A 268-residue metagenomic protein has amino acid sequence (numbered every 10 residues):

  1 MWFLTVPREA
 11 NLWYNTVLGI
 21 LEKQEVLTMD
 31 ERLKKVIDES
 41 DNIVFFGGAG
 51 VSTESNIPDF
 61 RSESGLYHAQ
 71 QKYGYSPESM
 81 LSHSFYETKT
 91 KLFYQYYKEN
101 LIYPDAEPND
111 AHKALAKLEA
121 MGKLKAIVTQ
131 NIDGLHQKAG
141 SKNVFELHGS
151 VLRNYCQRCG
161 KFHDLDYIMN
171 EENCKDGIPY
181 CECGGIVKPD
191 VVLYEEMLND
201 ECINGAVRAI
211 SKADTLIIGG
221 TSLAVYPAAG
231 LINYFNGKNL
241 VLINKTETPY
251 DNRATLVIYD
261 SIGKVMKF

Functional and structural regions predicted by a protein language model:
W2-F268: Conserved catalytic core of sirtuin-type NAD+-dependent deacylases
